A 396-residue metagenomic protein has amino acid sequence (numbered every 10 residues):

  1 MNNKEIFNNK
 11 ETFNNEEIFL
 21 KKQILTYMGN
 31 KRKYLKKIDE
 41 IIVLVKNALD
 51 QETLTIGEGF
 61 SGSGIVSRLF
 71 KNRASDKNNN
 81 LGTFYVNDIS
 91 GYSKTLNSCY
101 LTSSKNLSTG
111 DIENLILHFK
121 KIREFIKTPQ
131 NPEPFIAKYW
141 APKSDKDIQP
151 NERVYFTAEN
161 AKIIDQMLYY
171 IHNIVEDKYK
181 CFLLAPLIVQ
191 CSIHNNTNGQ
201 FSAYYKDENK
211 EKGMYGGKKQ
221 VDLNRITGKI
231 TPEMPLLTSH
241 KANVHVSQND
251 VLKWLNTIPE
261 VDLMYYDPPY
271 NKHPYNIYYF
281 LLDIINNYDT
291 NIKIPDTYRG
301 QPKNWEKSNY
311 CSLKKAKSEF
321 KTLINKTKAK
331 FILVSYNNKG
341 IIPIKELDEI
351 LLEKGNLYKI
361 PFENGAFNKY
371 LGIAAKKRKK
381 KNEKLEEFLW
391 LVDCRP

Functional and structural regions predicted by a protein language model:
M1-N9, F13-G59, I65-L69: S-adenosyl-L-methionine
N9, N15, Y34-E40, A141-Y278 (+1 more regions): SAM-dependent nucleic-acid methyltransferase catalytic core
L54-F125, E133-A141, Q149-R153, A161 (+5 more regions): SAM cofactor-binding core of SAM-dependent methyltransferases, primarily the Rossmann-like beta-alpha-beta module
I56-F70, V86-G91, V251, T257-Y278 (+1 more regions): Conserved proline-anchored active-site loop of SAM-dependent methyltransferases that bridges a beta-strand
K105-L117, D267, K376-L391: A polyampholytic, Gly/Pro-enriched intrinsically disordered region
I284-L323: Glycine-rich S-adenosyl-L-methionine
K307-K354: Conserved Class I SAM-dependent methyltransferase catalytic core
I344-D348, K354-P396: Class I S-adenosyl-L-methionine
